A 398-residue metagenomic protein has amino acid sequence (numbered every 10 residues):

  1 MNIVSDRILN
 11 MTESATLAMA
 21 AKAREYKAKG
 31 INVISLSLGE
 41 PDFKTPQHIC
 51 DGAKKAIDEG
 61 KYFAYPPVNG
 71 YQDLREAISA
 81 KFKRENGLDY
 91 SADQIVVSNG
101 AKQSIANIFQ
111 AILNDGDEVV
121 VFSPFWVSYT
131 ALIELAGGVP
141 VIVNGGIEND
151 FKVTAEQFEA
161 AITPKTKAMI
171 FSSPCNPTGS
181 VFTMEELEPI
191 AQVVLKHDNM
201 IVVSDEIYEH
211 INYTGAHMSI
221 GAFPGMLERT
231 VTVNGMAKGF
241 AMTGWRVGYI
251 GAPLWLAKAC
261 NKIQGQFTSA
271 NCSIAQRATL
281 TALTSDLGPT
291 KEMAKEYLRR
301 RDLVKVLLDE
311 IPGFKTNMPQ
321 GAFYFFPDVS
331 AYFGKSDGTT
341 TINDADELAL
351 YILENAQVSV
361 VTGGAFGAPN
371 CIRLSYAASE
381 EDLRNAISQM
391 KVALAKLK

Functional and structural regions predicted by a protein language model:
N2-V4, I8-S14, M19, Y26-N32 (+3 more regions): PLP-dependent class I/II
R24, S79, K83, F109-Q110: Generic structural signal for well-ordered alpha-helical scaffold segments
L38-E40, K55-L74: A glycine-/small-polar-enriched, mobile loop at the entrance of the PLP active site in fold-type I
A64-S98: Conserved N-terminal alpha-helix of the aminotransferase class I/II PLP-enzyme fold
